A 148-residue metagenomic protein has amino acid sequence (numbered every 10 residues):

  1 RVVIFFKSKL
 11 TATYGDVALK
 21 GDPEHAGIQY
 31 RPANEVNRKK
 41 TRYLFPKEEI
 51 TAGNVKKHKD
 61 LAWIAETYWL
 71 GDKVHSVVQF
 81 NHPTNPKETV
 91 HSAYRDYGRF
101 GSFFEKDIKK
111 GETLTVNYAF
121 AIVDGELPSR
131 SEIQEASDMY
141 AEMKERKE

Functional and structural regions predicted by a protein language model:
R1-I4, T51, P86-H91: N-terminal start-of-chain detector that recognizes signal peptides and the immediate post-cleavage beginning
R1-R42: Acidic (Asp/Glu-rich), glycine- and aromatic
V3-F5, G27-Q29, A62-A65, S76-V78 (+1 more regions): Ordered hydrophobic segments in well-structured contexts
S8-T13, P46-E48, H58-A62, Y97-S102: Short amphipathic alpha-helical surface micro-motifs
K20, R31-A33, W69, F80-H82 (+1 more regions): A structural detector for beta-sheet-dominated domains
G21, G27, N34-V36, K47 (+3 more regions): General N-terminal targeting signals
A26-L70: Glycine-rich (often Gly-Gly/Gly-Pro-rich) flexible segments and glycine-rich loop motifs, frequently accented by
H75-E148: Beta-strand-rich recognition/accessory modules
